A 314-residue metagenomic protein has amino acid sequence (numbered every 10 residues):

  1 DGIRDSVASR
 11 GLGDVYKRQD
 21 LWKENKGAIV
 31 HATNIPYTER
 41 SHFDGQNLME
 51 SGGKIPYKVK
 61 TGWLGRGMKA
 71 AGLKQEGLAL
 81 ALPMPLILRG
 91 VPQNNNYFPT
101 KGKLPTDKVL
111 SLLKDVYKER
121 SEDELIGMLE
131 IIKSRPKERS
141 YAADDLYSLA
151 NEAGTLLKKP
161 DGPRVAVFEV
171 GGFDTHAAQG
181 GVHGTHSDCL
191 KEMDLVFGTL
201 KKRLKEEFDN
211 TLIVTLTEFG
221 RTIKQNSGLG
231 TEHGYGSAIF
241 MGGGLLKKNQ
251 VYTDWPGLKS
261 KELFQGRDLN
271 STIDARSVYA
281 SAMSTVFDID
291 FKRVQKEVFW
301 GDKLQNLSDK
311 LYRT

Functional and structural regions predicted by a protein language model:
D1-Q19: Single conserved hydrophobic/aromatic residue that forms the stacking wall/gate of nucleotide- or nucleobase-binding
S9, D14, D174-T314: Feature marks hydrolase-like catalytic cores characterized by long aromatic- and Gly/Pro-rich stretches
Q19, T61, G65, Y147-A150 (+6 more regions): Extracytoplasmic/secreted envelope proteins and their assembly/folding machinery, especially bacterial periplasmic
D20-V109: Extracytoplasmic mature domains of secreted/periplasmic and thylakoid-lumen proteins
L21-E24, A70-G72, L149, L157-G162 (+2 more regions): Extracellular/periplasmic catalytic domains that process cell-envelope and extracellular macromolecules
A28-H31, E76-L80, V165-E169, L212-T215 (+1 more regions): Structural recognition of the beta-strand scaffold that forms the well-ordered cores of secreted hydrolase catalytic
I35, P83-L86, G171-D174, T217-T222: Short, internal active-site loops enriched in acidic
L110-R203: Anion-binding catalytic surfaces of enzymes that hydrolyze or transfer phosphate/sulfate esters
